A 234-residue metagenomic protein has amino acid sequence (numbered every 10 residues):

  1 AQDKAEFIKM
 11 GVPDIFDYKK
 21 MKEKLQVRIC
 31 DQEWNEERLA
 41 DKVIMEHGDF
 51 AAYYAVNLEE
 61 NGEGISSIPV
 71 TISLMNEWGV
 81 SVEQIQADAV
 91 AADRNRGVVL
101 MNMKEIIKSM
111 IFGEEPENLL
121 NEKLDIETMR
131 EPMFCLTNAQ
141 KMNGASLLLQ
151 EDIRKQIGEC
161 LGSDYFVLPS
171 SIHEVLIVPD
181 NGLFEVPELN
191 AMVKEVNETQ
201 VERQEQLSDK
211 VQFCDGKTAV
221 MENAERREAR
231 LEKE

Functional and structural regions predicted by a protein language model:
A1-E127: Extended, low-hydrophobicity segments enriched in charged/polar residues
R28, R38, R94-R96, R130 (+3 more regions): Arginine residue identity/basic-tract feature
E127-A139: Long, charged low-complexity interaction segments
N138-E234: C-terminal structured domains
